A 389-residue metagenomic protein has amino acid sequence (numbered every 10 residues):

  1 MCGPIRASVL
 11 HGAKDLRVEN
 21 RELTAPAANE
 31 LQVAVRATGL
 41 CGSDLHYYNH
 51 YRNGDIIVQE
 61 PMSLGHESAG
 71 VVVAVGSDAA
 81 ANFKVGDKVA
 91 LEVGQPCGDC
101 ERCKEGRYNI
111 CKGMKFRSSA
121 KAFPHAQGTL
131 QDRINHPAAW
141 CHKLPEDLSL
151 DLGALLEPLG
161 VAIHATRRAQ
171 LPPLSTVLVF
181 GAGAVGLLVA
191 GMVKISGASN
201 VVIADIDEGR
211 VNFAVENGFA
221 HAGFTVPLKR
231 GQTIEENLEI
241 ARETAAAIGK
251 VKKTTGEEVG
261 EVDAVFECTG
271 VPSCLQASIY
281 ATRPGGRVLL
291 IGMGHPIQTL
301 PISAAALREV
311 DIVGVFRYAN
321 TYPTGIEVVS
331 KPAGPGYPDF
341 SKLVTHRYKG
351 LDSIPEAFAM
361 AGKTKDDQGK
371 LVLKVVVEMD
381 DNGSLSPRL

Functional and structural regions predicted by a protein language model:
C2-G3, K253-T254, Q276, T324-L389: C-terminal hydrophobic helical "lid"/dimerization subdomain of Rossmann-like NAD(P)H-dependent oxidoreductases
T24-T38, N53-K104, P145-D147: Glycine-rich beta-strand-centered segment in the early N-terminal region that forms part of a ligand/cofactor-binding
I57, C97-F180, K229: NAD(P)H dinucleotide-binding glycine-rich loop of Rossmann-like/cofactor-binding domains, especially the beta1-alpha1
A90, F266, L289: N-terminal Rossmann-like NAD(P) cofactor-binding module of classical short-chain dehydrogenase/reductase
V179-A182, K194-S273: Adenosine-nucleotide cofactor-binding segment
G186-L187: N-terminal Rossmann-fold NAD(P) dinucleotide-binding loop
A198, F224-G231, E235, T269-Y337 (+1 more regions): Glycine-rich phosphate-binding loop and adjacent beta-alpha segment of Rossmann(oid) nucleotide-cofactor-binding
